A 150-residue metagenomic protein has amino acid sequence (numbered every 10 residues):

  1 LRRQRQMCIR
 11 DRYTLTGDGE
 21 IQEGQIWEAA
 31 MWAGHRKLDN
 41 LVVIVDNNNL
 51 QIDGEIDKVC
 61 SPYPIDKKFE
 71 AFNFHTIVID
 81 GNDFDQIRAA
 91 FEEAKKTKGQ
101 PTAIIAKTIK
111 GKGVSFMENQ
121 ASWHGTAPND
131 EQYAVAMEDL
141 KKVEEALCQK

Functional and structural regions predicted by a protein language model:
L1-I9: Single conserved hydrophobic/aromatic residue that forms the stacking wall/gate of nucleotide- or nucleobase-binding
R10-T14, L41, Q100-A106: Generic beta-sheet signal
R12-I44, Q51-D53: Glycine- and Gly-Pro-enriched alpha-helical subdomains that act as flexible, kink-prone "lid/hinge" or packing modules
Q25-W27, D53-D57, V114-N119: Short acidic, glycine/serine/threonine-rich loops at helix termini
N48-L50, N82, I109: Active-site beta-loop-alpha junctions enriched in small/polar residues
D57-A90, K141-Q149: Conserved thiamine diphosphate
F84-K150: Glycine/aspartate-rich loop-and-adjacent alpha/beta segment that forms the canonical ThDP
